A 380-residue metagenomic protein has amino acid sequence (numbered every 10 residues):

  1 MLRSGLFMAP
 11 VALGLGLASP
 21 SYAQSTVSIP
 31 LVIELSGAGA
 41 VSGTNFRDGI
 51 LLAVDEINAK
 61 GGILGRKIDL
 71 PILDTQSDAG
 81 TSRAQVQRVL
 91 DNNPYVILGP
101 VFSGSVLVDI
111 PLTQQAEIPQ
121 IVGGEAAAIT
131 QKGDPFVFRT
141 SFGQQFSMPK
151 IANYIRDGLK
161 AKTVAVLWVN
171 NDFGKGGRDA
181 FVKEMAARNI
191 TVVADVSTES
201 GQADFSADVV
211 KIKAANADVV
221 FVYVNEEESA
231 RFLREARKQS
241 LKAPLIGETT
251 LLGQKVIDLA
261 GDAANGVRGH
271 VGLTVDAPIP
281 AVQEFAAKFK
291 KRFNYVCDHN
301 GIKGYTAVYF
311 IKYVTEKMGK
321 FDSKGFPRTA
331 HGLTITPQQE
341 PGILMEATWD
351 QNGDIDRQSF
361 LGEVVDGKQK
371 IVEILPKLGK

Functional and structural regions predicted by a protein language model:
M1-P10, G14-G16: Bacterial Sec-dependent N-terminal signal peptides
L2-S4, A23-K380: Extracytosolic ligand-binding ectodomains
L17-A23: Sec/Tat signal peptide C-region and signal peptidase I cleavage site
